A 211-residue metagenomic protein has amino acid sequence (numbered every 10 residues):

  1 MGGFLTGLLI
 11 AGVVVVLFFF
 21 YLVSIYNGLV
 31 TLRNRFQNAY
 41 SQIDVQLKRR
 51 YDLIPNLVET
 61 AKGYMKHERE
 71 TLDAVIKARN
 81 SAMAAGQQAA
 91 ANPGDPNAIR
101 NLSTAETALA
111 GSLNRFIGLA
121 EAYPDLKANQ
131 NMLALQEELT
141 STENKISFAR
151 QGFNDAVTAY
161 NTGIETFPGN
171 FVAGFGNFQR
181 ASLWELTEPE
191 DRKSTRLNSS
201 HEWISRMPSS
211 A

Functional and structural regions predicted by a protein language model:
M1-R196, S200: A helix-centric hydrophobic-segment signal that preferentially recognizes long, alpha-helical stretches used
L197-A211: Single conserved hydrophobic/aromatic residue that forms the stacking wall/gate of nucleotide- or nucleobase-binding
